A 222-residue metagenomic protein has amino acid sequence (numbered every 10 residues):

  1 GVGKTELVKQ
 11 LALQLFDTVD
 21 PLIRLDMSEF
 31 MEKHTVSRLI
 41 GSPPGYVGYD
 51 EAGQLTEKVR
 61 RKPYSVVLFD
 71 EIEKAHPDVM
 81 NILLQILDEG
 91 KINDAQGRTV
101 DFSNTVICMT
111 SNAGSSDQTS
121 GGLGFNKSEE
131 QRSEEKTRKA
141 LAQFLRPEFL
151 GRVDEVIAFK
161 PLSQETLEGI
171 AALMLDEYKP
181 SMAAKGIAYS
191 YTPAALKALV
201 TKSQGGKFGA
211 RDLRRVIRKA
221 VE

Functional and structural regions predicted by a protein language model:
G1-E222: AAA+ P-loop NTPase nucleotide-binding core of proteostasis motors
